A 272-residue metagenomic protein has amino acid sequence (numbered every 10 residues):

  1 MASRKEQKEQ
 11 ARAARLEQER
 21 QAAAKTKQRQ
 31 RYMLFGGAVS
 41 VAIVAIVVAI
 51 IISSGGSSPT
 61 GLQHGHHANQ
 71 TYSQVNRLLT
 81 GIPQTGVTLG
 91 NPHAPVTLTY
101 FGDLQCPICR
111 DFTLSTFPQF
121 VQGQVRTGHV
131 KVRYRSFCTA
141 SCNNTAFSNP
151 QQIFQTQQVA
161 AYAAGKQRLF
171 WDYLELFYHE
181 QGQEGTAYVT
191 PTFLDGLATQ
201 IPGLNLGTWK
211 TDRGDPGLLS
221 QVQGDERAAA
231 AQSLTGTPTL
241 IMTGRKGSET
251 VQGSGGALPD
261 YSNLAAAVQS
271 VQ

Functional and structural regions predicted by a protein language model:
A2-S54, H64-H67, F117, G196-Q272: C-terminal cap of thioredoxin/glutaredoxin-like
A14-L16, T71-L79: Generic hydrophobic, helix-prone segments enriched in Leu/Val/Ile
G56-V75: N-proximal helix/coil linker or "cap" segments that precede and/or mark the start of modular domains
N69, N76, L89, Q151 (+4 more regions): Short N-terminal micro-motifs specific to bacterial/archaeal maturation and metal-cluster initiation sites
L79-V96: A short beta-strand-turn-helix
T88-G90, Q122, A231: Short secondary-structure boundary/capping segments
A94, T99-T199: Structural alpha/beta surface segment adjacent to cysteine/selenocysteine redox centers across thiol/disulfide enzymes
